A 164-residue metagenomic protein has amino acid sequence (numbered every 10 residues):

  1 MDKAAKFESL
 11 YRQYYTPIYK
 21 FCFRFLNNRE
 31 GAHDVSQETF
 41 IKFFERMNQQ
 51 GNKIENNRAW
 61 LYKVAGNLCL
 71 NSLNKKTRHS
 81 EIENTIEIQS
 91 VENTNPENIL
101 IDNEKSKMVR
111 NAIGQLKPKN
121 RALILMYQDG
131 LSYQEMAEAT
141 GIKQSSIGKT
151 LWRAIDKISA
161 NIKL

Functional and structural regions predicted by a protein language model:
M1-K20, H33: A short, charge-rich alpha-helical start-of-domain segment used by transcription regulators
K20, D34-I41, E55-N67: Structural recognition of an alpha-helix C-terminal capping motif at a helix-to-coil junction
F40-N56, K75-K76: Sigma70-family region 2
K63-E83, D102: Arg/Lys-rich amphipathic alpha helix in sigma70-family domain 2
H79-D102, S132-Y133: Internal acidic/polar
G114, P118-K119, D129-I147: Helix-turn-helix DNA-binding module
L123-I124: A short pre-motif secondary-structure segment
T140-L164: DNA-recognition helix of helix-turn-helix
